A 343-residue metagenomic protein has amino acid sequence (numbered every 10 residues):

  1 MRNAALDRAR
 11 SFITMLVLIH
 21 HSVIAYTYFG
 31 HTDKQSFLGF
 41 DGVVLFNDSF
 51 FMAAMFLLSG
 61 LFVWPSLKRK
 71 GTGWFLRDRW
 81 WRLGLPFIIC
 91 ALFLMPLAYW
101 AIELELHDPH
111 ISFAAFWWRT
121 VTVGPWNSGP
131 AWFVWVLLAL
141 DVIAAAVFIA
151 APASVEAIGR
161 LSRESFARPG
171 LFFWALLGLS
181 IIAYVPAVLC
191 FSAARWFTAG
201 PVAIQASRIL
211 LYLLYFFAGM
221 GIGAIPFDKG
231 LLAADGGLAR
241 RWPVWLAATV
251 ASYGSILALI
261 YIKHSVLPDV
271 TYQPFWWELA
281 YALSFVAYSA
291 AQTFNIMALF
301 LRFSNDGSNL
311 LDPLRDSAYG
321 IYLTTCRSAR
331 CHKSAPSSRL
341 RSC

Functional and structural regions predicted by a protein language model:
M1-C343: Alpha-helical transmembrane segments and their immediate juxtamembrane cytosolic regions
